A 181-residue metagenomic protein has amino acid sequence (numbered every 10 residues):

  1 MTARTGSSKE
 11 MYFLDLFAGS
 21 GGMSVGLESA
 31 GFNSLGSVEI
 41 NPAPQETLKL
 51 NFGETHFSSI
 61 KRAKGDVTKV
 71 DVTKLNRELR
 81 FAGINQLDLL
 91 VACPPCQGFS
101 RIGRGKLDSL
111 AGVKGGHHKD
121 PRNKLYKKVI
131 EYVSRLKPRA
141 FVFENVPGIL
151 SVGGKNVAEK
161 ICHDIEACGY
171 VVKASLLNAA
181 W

Functional and structural regions predicted by a protein language model:
M1-L14, S20-S34, N85, D164-C168: S-adenosyl-L-methionine-dependent DNA methyltransferase catalytic core
T2-F13, S58-K61, V67-R122: Mobile, glycine- and charge-enriched loop segments and immediately flanking short secondary-structure elements within
F13-T68: SAM cofactor-binding core of SAM-dependent methyltransferases, primarily the Rossmann-like beta-alpha-beta module
G19, C93, L177: Active-site glycine-centered loops adjacent to acidic/histidine catalytic or metal-binding residues that shape
M23, A43, V70, Q97-F99 (+1 more regions): Active-site loop signature of alpha/beta-hydrolase-fold enzymes
V38, C93, E144: Conserved residues at the C-terminal ends of beta-strands
R77-L87, R101-W181: Class I S-adenosyl-L-methionine
